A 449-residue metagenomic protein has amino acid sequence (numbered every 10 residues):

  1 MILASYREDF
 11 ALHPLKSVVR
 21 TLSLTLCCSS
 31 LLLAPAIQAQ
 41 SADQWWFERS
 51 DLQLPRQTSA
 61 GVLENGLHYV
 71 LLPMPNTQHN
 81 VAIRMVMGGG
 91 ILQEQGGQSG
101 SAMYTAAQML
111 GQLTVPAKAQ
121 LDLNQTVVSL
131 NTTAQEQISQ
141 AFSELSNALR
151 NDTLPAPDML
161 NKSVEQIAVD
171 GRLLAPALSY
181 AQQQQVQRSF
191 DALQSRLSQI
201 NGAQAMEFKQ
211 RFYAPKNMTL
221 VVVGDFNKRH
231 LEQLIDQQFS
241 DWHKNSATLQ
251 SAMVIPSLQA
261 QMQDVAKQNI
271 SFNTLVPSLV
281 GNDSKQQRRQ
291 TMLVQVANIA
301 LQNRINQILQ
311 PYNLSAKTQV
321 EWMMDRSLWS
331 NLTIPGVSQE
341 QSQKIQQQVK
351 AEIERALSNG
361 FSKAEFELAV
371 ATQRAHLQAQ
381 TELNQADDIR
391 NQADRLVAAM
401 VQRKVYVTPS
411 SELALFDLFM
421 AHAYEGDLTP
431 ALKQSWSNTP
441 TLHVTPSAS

Functional and structural regions predicted by a protein language model:
I2-D9, S30, I37-V115, Q210 (+2 more regions): His/Glu-rich zincin catalytic helix
L3, S41, V86, L110-R211 (+3 more regions): Acidic/histidine-enriched segments that form metal/cofactor-coordinating and catalytic pocket/exosite environments
S5-S23: Bacterial N-terminal signal peptides that target proteins for export
L22-L32: Bacterial N-terminal signal peptides
Q40, Q44-E48, T219-V222, R374-S449: C-terminal regions of mature proteins
G66, V128, L220, V349 (+1 more regions): Divalent metal-coordination and catalytic microenvironments
L71, M87-Q95, Q108, T126-Q135 (+7 more regions): Second-shell loop/turn segments in exported
Q287-K363: Structured mid-domain segments that build the active-site/substrate or prosthetic-cofactor binding neighborhood
